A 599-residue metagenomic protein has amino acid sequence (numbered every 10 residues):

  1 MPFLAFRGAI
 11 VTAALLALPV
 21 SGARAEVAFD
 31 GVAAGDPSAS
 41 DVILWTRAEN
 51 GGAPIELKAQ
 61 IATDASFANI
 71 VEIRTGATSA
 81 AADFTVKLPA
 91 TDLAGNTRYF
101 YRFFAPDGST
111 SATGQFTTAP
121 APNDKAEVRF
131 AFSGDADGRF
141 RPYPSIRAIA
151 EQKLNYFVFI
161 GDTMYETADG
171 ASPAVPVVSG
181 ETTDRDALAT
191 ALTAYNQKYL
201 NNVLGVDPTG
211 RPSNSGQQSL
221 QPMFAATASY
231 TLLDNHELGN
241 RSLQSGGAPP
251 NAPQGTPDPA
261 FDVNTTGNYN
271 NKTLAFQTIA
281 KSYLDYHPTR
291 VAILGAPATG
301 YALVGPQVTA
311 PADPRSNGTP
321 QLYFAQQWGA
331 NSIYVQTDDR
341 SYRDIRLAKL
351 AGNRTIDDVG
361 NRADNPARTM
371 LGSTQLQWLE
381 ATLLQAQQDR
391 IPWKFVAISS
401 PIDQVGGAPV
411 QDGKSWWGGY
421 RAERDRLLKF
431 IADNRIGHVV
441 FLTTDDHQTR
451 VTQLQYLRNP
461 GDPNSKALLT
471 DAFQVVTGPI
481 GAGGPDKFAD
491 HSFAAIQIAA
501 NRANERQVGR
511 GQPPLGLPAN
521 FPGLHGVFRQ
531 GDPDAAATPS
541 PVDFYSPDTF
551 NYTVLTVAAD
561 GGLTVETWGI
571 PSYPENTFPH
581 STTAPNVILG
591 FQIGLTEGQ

Functional and structural regions predicted by a protein language model:
M1-A5: N-terminal secretory signal peptides that target proteins for export/translocation
R7-P19: Bacterial N-terminal signal peptides
V20-A25: Sec/Tat signal peptide C-region and signal peptidase I cleavage site
E26-Q599: Metal-dependent phosphoester/phosphodiester hydrolase catalytic core
